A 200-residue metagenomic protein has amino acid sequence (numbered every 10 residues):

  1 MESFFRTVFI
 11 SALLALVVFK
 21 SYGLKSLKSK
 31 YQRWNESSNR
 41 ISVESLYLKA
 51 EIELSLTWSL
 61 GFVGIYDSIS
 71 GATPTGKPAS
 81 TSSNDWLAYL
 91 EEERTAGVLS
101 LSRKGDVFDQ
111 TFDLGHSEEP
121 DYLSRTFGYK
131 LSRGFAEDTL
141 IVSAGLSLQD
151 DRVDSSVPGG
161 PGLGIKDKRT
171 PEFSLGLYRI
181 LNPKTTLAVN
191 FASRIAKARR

Functional and structural regions predicted by a protein language model:
K20-L54, W58-G61: Short glycine/proline- and aromatic-enriched beta-strand/turn motifs that initiate or cap beta-hairpins
S26-L27, T57-F62, V107-F112, D138-V142 (+1 more regions): Repeated loop/turn-to-beta-strand initiation elements of outer-membrane beta-barrel proteins
Y31-N35, Y66-S70, G105-V107, H116-P120 (+3 more regions): Transmembrane beta-strands of outer-membrane beta-barrel pores
R33-E36, S82-L87, D113-S117, G128-K130 (+3 more regions): Extracellular loop and loop/strand-boundary signature of outer-membrane beta-barrel proteins
S38-S42, A88-E93, E119-L123, S132-A136 (+1 more regions): Replace "Gram-negative outer membrane beta-barrel proteins" with "bacterial and organellar outer membrane beta-barrel
N39-E44, V63, T73-P78, Y122-K130 (+2 more regions): Outer-membrane beta-barrel translocator domains and adjoining extracellular loop/strand segments of Gram-negative
E44-L48, T95-L99, R125-Y129, R169-L175: Hydrophobic, lipid-facing positions within transmembrane beta-strands of outer-membrane proteins
I52-L54, L101-R103, R133-F135, R179: Residue-level signature of outer-membrane beta-barrel architecture
